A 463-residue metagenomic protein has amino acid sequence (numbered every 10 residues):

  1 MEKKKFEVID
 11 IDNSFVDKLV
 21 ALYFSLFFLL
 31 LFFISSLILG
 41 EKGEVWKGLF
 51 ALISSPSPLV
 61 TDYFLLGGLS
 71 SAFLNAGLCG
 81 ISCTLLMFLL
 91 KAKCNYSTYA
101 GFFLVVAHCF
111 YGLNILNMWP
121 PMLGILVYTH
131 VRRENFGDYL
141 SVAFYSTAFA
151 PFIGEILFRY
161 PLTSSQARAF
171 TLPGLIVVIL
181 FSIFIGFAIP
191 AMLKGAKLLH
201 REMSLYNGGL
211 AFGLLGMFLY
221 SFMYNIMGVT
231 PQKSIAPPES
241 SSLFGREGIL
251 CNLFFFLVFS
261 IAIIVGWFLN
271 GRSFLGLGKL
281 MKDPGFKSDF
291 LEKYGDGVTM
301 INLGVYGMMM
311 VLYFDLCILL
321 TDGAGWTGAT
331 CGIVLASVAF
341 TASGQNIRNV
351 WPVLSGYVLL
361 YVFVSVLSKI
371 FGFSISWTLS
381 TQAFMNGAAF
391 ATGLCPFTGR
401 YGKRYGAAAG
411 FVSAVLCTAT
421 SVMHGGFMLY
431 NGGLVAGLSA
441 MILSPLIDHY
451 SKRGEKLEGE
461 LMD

Functional and structural regions predicted by a protein language model:
E2-L113, F259-S273, E292-M300, M308-L316 (+4 more regions): N-terminal signal-anchor module of multipass membrane proteins
V8-D17, E134, Y139, A150-I185 (+4 more regions): Membrane-interface helix-loop-helix junctions at boundaries between adjacent transmembrane segments
I9, G209, A236-S242, M281-G285 (+1 more regions): Short, highly charged, low-complexity non-transmembrane loops/tails of multi-pass membrane proteins
F32-G43, Y160-S164, L199-S204, G208 (+5 more regions): Juxtamembrane and boundary regions of transmembrane helices in multi-pass small-molecule transporters and channels
A51-L52, S97-A107, M118-L126, S141-F152 (+9 more regions): Pore- and pathway-forming membrane helices of multi-pass small-molecule/ion transporters and channels
L65-G77, H108-W119, A169-F184, N252-F254 (+2 more regions): Structural signature of hydrophobic alpha-helical transmembrane segments
F88-L90, V106-N114, G124-Y139, A143 (+5 more regions): Hydrophobic alpha-helical bundle architecture
C94-Y96, R272-L367: Transmembrane helical segments that form the transport core of multi-pass membrane transport proteins
